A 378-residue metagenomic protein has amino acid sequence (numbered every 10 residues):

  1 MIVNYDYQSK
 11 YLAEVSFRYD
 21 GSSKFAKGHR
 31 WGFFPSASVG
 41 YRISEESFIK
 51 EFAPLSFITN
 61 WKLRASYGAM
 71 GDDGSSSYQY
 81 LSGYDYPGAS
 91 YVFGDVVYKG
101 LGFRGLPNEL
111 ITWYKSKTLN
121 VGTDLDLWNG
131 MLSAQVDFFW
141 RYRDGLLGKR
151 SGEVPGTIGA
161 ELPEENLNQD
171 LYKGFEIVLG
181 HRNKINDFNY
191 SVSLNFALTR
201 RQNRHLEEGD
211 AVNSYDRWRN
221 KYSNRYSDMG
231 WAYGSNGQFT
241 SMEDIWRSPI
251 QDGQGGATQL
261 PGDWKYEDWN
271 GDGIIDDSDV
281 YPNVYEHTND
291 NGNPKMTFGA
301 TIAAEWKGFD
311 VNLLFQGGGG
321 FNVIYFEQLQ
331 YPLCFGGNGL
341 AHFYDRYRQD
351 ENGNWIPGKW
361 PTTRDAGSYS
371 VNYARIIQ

Functional and structural regions predicted by a protein language model:
M1-A232, S368-Q378: Extracellular/periplasmic, surface-exposed regions of secreted and cell-surface proteins
S22, Y266, G318-Q378: Extracytoplasmic gating/loop element in the C-terminal half of outer-membrane beta-barrel translocons and assembly
Q79, K184-G292, Q330, G353: Conserved small-residue
L101-F103, S278-P282, P361-G367: Short glycine/proline-rich turn/loop motifs
N129, F138, N186, F309 (+2 more regions): Bacterial peptidoglycan biogenesis and beta-lactam-recognition machinery
L162-L171, V212-D228, V284-G299, A303 (+1 more regions): C-terminal extracellular loops and terminal segments of Gram-negative outer membrane beta-barrel proteins
S191-S193, N291-G319, Y344, T363-Q378: Conserved C-terminal beta-signal and adjacent last beta-strands/turns of outer-membrane beta-barrel proteins
